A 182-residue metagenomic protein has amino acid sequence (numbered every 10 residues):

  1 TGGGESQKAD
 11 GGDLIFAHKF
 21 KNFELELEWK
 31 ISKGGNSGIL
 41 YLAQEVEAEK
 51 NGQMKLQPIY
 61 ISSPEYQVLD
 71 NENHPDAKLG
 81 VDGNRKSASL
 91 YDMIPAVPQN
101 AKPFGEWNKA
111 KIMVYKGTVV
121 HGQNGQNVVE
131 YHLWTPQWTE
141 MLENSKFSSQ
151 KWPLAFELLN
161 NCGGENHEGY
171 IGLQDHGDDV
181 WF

Functional and structural regions predicted by a protein language model:
T1-F182: Carbohydrate-interacting regions of secretory-pathway proteins
